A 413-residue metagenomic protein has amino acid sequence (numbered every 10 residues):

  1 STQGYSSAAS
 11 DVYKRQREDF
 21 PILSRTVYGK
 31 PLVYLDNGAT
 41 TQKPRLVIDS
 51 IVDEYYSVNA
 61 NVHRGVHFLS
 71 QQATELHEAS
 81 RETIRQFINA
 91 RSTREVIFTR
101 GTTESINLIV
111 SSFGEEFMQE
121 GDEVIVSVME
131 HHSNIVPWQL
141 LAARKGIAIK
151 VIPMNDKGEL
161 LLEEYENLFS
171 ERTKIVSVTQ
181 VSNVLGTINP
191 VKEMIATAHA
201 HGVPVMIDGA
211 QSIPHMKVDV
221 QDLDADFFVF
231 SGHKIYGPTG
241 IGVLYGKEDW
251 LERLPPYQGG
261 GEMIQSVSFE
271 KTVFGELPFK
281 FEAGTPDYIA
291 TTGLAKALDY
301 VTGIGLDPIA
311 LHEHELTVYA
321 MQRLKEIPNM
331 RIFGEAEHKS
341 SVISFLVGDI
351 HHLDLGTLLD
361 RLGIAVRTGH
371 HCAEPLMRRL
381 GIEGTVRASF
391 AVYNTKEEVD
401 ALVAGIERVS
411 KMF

Functional and structural regions predicted by a protein language model:
S1-T2: Short, exposed "boundary/linker" segments that immediately precede the start of a downstream structural module
S7-F413: Pyridoxal 5′-phosphate
